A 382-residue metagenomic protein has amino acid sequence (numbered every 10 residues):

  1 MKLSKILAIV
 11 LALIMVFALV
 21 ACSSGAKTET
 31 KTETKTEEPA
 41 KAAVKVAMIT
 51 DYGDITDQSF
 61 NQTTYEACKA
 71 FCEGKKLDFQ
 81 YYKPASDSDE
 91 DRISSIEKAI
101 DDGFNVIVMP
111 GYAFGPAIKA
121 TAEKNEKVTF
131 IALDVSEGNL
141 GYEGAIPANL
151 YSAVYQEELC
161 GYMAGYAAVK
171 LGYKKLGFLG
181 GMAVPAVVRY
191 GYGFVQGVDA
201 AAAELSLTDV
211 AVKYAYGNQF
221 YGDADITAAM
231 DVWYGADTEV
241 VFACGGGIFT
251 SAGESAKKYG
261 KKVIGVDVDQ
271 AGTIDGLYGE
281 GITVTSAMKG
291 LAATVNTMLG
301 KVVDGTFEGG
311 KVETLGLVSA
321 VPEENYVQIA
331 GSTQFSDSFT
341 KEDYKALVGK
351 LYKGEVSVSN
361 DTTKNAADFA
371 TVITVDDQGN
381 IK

Functional and structural regions predicted by a protein language model:
M1-L13: Positively charged n-region of N-terminal signal peptides that target proteins for export
A18-A21: C-terminal motif of bacterial Sec signal peptides marking the signal peptidase cleavage site
S23-G25: Bacterial signal peptide processing site
K27-K382: A residue-level marker of the well-folded mature domains of exported/periplasmic proteins
